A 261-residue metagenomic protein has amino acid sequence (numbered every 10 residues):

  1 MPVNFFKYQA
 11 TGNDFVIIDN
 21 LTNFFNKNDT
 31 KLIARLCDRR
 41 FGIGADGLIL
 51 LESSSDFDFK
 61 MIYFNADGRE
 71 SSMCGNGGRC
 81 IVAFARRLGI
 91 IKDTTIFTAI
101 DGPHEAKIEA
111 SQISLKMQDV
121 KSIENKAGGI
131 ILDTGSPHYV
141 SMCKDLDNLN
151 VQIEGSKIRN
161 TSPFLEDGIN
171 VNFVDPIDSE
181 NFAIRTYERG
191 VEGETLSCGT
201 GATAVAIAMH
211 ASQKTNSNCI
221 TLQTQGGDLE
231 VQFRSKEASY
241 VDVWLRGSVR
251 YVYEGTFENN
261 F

Functional and structural regions predicted by a protein language model:
M1-A110, V140-F261: A glycine-rich beta-to-alpha transition motif near the start of alpha/beta enzyme domains, typified by
L115-G129, L149, I153-K157: Active-site glycine-rich loop that binds ribose-phosphate moieties when present
L132: Short glycine/Trp-rich loop-beta-loop segment that forms part of the substrate-binding cleft
